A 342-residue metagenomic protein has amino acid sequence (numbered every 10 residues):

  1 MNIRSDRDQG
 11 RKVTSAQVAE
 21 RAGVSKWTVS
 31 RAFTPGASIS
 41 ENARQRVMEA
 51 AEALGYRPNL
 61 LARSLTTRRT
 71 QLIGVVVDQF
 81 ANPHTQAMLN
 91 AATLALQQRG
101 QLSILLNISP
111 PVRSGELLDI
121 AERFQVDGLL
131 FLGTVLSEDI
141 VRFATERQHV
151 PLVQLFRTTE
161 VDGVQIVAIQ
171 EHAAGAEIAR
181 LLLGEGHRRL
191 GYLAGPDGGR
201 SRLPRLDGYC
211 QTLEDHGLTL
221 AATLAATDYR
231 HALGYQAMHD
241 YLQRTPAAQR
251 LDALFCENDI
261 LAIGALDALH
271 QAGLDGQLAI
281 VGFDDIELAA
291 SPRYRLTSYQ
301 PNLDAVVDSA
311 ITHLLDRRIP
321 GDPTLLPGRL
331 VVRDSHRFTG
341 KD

Functional and structural regions predicted by a protein language model:
M1-D6, G10, L72-R180, G184: Alpha-helical recognition/docking segments in bacterial nutrient-uptake and carbohydrate-utilization systems
M1-R69, K341: N-terminal helix-turn-helix DNA-binding module of bacterial transcription factors
D8, A221, Q243-A253, E257-D342: Flexible loop/turn connectors
S25, D127, R188-L190, D252: Short acidic/polar active-site loop segments enriched in Thr and Asp
A50, A91-A95, F143, P204-H216 (+3 more regions): Alpha-helical structural signal in soluble globular domains
L54, R123-Q125, E185-G186, Y241-R250 (+1 more regions): Glycine-rich phosphate-binding loop signature in dinucleotide/nucleotide-binding domains
L60, D78-A87, L105-R113, R157 (+5 more regions): Hinge/beta->alpha junction and helix N-cap segments in small-molecule ligand-binding domains
